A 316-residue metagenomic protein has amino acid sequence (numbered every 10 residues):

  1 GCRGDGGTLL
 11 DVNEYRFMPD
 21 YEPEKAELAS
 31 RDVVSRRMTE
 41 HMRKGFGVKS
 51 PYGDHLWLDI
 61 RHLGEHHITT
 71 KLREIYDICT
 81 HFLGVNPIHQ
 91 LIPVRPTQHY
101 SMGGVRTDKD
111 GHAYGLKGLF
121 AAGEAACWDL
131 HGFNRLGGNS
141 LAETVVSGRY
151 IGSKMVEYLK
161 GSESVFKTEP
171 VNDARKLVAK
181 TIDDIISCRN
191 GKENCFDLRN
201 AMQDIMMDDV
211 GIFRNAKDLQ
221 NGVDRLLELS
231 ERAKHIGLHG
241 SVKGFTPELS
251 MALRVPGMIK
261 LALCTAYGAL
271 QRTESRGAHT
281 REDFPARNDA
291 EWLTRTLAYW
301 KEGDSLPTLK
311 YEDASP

Functional and structural regions predicted by a protein language model:
G1-C2, L56, V94, L141 (+1 more regions): Long, contiguous hydrophobic alpha-helical segments, chiefly transmembrane helices and signal peptides
G1-N86, Q90, K154-K160, D204: An anion/pyrophosphate-binding glycine-rich loop and adjacent beta-alpha core in soluble alpha-beta enzymes
L10-L28, G47, Y100-M102, R106-A121 (+1 more regions): Glycine- and aromatic-enriched mobile tails/lids
R73, I78-F120: FAD/FMN-dependent oxidoreductases across multiple families
